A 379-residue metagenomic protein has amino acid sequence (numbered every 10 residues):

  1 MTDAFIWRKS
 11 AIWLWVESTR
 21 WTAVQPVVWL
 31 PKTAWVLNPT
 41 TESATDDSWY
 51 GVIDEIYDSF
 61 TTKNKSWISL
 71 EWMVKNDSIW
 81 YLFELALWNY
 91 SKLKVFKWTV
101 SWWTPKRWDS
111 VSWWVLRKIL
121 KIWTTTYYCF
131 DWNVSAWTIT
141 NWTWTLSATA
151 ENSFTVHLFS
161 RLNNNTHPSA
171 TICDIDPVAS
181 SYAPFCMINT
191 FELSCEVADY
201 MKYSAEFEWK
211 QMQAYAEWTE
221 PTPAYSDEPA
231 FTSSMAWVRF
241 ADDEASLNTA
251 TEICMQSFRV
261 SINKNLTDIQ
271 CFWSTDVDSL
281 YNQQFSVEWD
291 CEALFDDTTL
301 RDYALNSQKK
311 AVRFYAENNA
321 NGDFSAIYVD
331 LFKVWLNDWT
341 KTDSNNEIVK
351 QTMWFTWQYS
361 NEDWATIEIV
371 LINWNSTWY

Functional and structural regions predicted by a protein language model:
M1-Y379: Signature of extracytoplasmic/envelope-associated structural regions
